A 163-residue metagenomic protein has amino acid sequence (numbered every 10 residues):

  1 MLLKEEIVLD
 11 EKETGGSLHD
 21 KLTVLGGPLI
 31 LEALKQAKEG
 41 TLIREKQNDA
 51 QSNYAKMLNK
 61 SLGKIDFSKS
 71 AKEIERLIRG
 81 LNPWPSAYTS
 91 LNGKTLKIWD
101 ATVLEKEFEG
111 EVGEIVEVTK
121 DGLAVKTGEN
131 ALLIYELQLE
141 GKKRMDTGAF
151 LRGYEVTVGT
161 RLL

Functional and structural regions predicted by a protein language model:
M1-L104: Active-site-proximal loop/hinge segments within enzyme catalytic domains
F67-L163: An anion-binding loop in the catalytic cleft
